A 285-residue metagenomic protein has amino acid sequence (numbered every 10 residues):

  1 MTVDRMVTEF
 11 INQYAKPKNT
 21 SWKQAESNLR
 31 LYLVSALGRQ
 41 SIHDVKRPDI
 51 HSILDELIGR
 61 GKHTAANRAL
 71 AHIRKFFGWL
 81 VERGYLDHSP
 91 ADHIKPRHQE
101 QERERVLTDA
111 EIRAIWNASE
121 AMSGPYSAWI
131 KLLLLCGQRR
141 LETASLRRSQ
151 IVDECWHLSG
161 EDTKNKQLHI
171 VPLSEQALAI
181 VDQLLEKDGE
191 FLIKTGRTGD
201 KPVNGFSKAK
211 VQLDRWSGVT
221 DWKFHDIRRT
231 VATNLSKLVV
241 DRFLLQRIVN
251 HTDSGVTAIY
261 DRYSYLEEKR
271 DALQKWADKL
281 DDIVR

Functional and structural regions predicted by a protein language model:
M1-D4, T20-K23, V34-D55, Q99-E100 (+1 more regions): A Lys/Arg-rich helix-loop hairpin that forms a DNA/phosphate-binding surface
T2-R30: Short, aromatic/basic-rich helix-turn unit that serves as a nucleic-acid recognition element
V45, L132, T220-L238: Short basic/aromatic active-site micro-motif
G59-A71, E82-S145, T163-K164, L168 (+2 more regions): Basic, Lys/Arg- and aromatic-enriched nucleic-acid-binding interface segment
V106, L158-N165, L178, V249-D282: Catalytic-site neighborhood detector that most strongly recognizes the C-terminal catalytic loop/helix of tyrosine
V106-I112, D162, P172-T220: Active-site/catalytic core of tyrosine-dependent DNA strand-transfer enzymes
N117, Q183-G189, K194-D200, G255 (+1 more regions): C-terminal secondary-structure termini that scaffold catalytic or DNA-interacting sites
S149-C155, T220-D221, V240-Y260, D282-R285: Short, polar N-cap/turn motifs at the start of nucleic acid-interacting alpha helices
